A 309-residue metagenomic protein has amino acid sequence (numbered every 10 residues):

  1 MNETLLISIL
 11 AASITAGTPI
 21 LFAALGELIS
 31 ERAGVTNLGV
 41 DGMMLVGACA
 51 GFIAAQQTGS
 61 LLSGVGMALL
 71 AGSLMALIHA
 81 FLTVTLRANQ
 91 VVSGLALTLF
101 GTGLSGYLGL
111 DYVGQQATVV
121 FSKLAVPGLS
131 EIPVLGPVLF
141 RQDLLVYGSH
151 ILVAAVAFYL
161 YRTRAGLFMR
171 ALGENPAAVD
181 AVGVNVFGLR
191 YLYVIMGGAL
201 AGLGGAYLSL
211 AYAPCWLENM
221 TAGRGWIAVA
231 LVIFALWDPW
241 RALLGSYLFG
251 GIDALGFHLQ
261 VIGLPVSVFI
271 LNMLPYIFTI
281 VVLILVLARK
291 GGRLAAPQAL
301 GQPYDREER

Functional and structural regions predicted by a protein language model:
M1-F22, T36, A50, T58-S63: Membrane-interfacial amphipathic/re-entrant helices at transmembrane-helix boundaries
N2, S8-L10, L160, R164 (+2 more regions): Inter-helical junctions in multi-pass inner-membrane proteins, predominant in energy-converting antiporter-like
G59-L104, D253: Alpha-helical transmembrane segments within multi-pass membrane transporters and channels
Q90-V92, V119-K123, Q142-G148, R190 (+4 more regions): Loop-to-transmembrane alpha-helix initiation sites
T102-R162, G263-L271, P297-R309: Transmembrane helix-bundle core of multi-pass membrane transporters and related energy-transducing complexes
L139-W216, P239-W240, L244: Helix-loop-helix "hairpin" substructures at the membrane interface of multi-pass membrane proteins
E174, D180-G188, L259-R309: Cytosolic-side transmembrane-helix boundaries in multi-pass membrane proteins
Y212-Y276: Transmembrane alpha-helical segments in multi-pass inner-membrane proteins
